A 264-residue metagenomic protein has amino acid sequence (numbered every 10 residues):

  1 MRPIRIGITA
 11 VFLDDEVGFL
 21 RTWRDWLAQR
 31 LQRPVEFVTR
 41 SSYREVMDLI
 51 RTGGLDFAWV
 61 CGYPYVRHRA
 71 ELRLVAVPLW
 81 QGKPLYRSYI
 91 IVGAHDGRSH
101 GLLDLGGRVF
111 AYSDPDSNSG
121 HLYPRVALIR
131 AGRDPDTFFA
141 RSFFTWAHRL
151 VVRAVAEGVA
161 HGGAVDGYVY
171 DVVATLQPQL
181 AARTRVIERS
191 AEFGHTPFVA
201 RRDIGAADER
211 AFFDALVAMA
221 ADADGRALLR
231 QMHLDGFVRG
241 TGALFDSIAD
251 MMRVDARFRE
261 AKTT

Functional and structural regions predicted by a protein language model:
M1-P64: Extracytoplasmic small-molecule ligand-binding "clamshell" domains of the periplasmic binding protein/Venus flytrap
M1-R2, I6, L13-G18, T22 (+2 more regions): An extracytoplasmic/periplasmic, membrane-proximal ligand-sensing/linker region
T9, S88-R98, F193-A207: A bilobed periplasmic-binding-protein/Venus flytrap-type ligand-binding module shared by bacterial periplasmic
E36-D48, P135-R153, E192-G194: Short helix-initiation/N-cap motifs at beta->coil->alpha
R44-A58, L103, A147-Y168: Short helices/loops that flank or line small-molecule/ion binding pockets
W59-E71, I129-R130, A156, H161-A181: A ligand-binding cleft/hinge motif common to bilobed small-molecule-binding domains
R73-K83, F138, A174-E192: Short beta-strand->loop
V92-P115: Flexible hinge/capping segments at coil-to-helix
